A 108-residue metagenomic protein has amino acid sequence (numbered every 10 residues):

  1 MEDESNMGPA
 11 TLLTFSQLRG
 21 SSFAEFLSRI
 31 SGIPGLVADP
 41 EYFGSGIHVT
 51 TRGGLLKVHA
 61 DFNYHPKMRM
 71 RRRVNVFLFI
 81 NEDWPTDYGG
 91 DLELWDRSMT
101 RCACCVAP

Functional and structural regions predicted by a protein language model:
M1-P108: Fe(II)/2-oxoglutarate oxygenase catalytic core
